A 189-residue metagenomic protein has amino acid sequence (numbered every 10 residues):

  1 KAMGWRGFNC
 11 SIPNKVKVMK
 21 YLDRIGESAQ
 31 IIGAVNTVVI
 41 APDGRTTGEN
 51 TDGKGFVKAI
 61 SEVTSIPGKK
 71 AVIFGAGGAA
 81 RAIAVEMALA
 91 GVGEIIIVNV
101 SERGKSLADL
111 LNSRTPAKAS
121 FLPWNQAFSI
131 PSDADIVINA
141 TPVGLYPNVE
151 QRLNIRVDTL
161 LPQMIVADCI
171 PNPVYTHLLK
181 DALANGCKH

Functional and structural regions predicted by a protein language model:
K1-T64, K188: Phosphate/diphosphate ligand-binding glycine-rich loop within oxidoreductases
I12-K17, A79, P142-L145, N172: Short glycine-rich anion-binding loops that position phosphate/pyrophosphate groups of nucleotides and phosphorylated
V18, I83, M87, L107-A108 (+2 more regions): Hydrophobic packing residues within well-ordered alpha-helices of enzyme cores
N50, I60, T64, K69-A88 (+1 more regions): Glycine-rich adenosine-cofactor-binding loop
L89-E94, N185-K188: Conserved S-adenosyl-L-methionine
V92-T115: NAD(P)-binding Rossmann-fold cofactor-contacting core
A117-H189: Rossmann-like adenosine-cofactor binding region
